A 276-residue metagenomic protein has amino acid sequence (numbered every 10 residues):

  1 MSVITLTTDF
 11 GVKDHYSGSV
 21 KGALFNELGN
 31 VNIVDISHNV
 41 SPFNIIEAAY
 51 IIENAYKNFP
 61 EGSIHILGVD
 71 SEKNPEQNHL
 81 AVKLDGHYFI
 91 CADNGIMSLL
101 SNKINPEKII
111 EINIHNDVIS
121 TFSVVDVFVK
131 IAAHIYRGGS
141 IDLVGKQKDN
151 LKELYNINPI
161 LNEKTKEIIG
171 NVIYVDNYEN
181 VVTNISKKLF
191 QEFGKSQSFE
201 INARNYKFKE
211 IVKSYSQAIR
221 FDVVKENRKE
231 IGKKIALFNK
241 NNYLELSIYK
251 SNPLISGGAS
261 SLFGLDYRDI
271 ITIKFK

Functional and structural regions predicted by a protein language model:
M1-E76: N-terminal glycine-/serine-/threonine-rich phosphate-binding loop
S2-T5, V31-V34, S63-I66, H79-A81 (+9 more regions): Structural motif
T5-L6, F10, G22, G29 (+4 more regions): Short acidic/glycine-rich loops and adjacent helix/strand connectors that line catalytic pockets where negatively
E27-L28, F43-E47, P60-G62, I66-V69 (+1 more regions): Active-site histidine-anchored catalytic micro-motif
E27-N30, A55-F59, K103, H134-D142: Change "in soluble alpha/beta enzymes" to "in soluble alpha/beta proteins
D85-Y88, A92-H115, V175, E200-Q217 (+2 more regions): Conserved subregion of the PPM/PP2C metallophosphatase catalytic domain
I119-Q197: Anionic-ligand-binding alpha/beta catalytic cores of soluble enzymes and soluble regulatory domains that recognize
V182-L265: A conserved acidic, glycine/proline-rich C-terminal tail/linker
